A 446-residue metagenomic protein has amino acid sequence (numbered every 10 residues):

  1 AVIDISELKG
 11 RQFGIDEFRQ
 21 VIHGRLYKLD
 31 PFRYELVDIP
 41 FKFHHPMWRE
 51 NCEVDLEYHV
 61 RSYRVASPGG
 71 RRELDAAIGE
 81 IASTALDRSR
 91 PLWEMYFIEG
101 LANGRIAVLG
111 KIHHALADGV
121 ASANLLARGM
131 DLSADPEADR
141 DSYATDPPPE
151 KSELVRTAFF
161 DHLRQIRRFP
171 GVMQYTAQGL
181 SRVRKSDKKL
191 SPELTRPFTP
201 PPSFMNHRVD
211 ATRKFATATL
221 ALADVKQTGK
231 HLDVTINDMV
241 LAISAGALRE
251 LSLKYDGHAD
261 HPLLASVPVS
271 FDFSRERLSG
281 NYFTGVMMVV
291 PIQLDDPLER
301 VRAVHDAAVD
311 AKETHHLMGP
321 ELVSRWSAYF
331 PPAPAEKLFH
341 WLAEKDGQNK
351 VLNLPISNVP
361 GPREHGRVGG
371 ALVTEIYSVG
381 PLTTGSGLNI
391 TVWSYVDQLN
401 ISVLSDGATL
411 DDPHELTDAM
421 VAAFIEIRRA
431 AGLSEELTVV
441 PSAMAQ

Functional and structural regions predicted by a protein language model:
A1-F13, R19-S386, I390-V421, I425-Q446: Soluble acyl-CoA-dependent acyltransferase catalytic core bearing the H(X)4D motif
